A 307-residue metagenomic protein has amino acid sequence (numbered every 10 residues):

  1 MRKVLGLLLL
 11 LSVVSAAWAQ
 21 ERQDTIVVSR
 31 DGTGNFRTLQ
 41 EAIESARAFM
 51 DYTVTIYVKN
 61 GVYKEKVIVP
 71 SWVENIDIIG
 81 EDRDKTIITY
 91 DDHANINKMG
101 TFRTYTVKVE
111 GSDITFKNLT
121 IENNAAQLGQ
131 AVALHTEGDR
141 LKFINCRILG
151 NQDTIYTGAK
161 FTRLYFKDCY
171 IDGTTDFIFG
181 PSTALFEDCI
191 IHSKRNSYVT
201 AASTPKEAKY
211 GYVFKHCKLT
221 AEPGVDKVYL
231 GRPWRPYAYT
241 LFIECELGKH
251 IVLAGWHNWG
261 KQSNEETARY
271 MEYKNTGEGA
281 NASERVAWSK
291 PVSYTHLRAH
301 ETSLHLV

Functional and structural regions predicted by a protein language model:
V4-V13: Sec-dependent N-terminal signal peptides
V13-V14, G129: Single-residue recognition of alpha-helix boundary sites
S15-A19: Sec/Tat signal peptide C-region and signal peptidase I cleavage site
Q20-R298, S303: Sequence-level preference for short, compositionally simple segments enriched in small aliphatic or small polar residues
